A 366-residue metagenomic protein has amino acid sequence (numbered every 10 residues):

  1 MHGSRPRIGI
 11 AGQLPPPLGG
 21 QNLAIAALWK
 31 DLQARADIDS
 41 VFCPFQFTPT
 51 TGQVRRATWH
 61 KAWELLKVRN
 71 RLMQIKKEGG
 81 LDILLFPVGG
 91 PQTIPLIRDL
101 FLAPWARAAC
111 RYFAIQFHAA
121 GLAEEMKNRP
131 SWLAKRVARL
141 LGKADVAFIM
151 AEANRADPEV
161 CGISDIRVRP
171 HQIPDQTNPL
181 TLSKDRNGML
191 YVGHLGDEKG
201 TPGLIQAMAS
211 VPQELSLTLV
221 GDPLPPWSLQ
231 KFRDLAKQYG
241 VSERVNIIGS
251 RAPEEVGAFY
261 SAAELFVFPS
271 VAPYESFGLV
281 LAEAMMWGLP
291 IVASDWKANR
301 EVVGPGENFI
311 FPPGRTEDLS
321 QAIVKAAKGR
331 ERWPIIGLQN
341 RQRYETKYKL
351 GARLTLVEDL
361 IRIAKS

Functional and structural regions predicted by a protein language model:
I8-I10, L180-K199, I205-P212, L217-V220: Conserved donor-binding/catalytic core segment of Leloir-type glycosyltransferases
P44-P49, V192, S216-R233, G249: Glycosyltransferase donor-sugar binding loop
R136-P179: Donor nucleotide-sugar binding/catalytic pocket of nucleotide-sugar-dependent glycosyltransferases
T218-E243, E254-E255, R332: Short, structured helix-loop element that forms part of the nucleotide-activated donor/catalytic region
S250-R251, A258-A263: Short alpha-helical donor nucleotide-sugar binding micro-motif in glycosyltransferases
S261-S276, L289: Acidic donor-binding loop of glycosyltransferase active sites
M286, P290-A293: Short hydrophobic beta-strand element within catalytic cores of glycosyltransferases and related nucleotide-activated
P305-E317, K325-E331: Conserved acidic donor-binding segment of nucleotide-sugar-dependent glycosyltransferases
